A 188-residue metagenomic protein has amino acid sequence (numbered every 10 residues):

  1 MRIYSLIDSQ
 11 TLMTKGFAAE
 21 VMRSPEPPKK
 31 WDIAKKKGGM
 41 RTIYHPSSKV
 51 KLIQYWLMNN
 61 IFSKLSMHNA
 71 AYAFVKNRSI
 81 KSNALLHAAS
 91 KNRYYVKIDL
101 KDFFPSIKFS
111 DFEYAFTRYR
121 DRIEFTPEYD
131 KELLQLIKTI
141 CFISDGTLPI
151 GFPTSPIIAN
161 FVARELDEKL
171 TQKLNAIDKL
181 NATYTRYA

Functional and structural regions predicted by a protein language model:
M1-D32, K36: Non-catalytic, polymerase-adjacent accessory regions of viral genome-replication enzymes
I3-T14, N60-I61, L65-A71, K101 (+2 more regions): N-terminal low-complexity, intrinsically disordered segments
A18, R41-Y44, S82-N83: Short secondary-structure capping/turn segments at boundaries of alpha-helices and beta-strands
P28-K29, I80-K81, N175-L180: Short amphipathic beta-strand starts and helix->beta connectors
K29, R41, N92-V96: A generic secondary-structure signal marking the coil-to-beta-strand transition
W31-Q54, A73-V75, T139-F161: Short, conserved non-catalytic motifs in the polymerase core
V50-K97: Active-site-proximal segment of RNA-dependent polymerases
A88-Y187: Conserved polymerase palm-domain catalytic core
